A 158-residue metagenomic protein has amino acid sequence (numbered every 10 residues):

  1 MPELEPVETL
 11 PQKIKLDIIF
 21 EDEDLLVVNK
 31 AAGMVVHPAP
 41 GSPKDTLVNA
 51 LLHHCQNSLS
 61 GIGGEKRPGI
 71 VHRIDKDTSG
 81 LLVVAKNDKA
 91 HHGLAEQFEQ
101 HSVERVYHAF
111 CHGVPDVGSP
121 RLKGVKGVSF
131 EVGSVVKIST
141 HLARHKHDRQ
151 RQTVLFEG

Functional and structural regions predicted by a protein language model:
M1-G158: RNA pseudouridine synthases
